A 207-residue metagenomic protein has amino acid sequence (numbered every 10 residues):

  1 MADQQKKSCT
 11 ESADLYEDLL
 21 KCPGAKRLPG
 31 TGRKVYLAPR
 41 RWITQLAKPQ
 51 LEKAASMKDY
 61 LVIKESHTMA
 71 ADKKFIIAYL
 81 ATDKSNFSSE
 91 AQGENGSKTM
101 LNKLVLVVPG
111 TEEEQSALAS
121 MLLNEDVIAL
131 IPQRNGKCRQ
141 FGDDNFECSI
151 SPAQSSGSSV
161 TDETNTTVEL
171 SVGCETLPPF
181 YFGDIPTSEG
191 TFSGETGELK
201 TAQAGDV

Functional and structural regions predicted by a protein language model:
M1-Q4, C138-Q140: Polar low-complexity intrinsically disordered regions
D3-S12, Y16-N102, F146-V160: Solvent-exposed edge beta-strands and adjacent loop segments that serve as assembly or binding interfaces
C22, L28-G30, A91-E94, R134 (+6 more regions): Intrinsically disordered, low-complexity segments enriched in small/polar residues
P23, P29, P39, P49 (+4 more regions): Proline-rich intrinsically disordered, low-complexity coils
V35, V62-I63, V105-V108, V127 (+4 more regions): Extended aliphatic helical segments
R40-W42, P109-E113, R134-N135, F146 (+2 more regions): Generic structural motif
I77-E147: Structured, beta-strand-rich domain cores that present glycine/charged loop surfaces used to bind extended ligands
F146-V207: Mixed-charge, glycine-accented linear interaction segment located at domain edges/termini
